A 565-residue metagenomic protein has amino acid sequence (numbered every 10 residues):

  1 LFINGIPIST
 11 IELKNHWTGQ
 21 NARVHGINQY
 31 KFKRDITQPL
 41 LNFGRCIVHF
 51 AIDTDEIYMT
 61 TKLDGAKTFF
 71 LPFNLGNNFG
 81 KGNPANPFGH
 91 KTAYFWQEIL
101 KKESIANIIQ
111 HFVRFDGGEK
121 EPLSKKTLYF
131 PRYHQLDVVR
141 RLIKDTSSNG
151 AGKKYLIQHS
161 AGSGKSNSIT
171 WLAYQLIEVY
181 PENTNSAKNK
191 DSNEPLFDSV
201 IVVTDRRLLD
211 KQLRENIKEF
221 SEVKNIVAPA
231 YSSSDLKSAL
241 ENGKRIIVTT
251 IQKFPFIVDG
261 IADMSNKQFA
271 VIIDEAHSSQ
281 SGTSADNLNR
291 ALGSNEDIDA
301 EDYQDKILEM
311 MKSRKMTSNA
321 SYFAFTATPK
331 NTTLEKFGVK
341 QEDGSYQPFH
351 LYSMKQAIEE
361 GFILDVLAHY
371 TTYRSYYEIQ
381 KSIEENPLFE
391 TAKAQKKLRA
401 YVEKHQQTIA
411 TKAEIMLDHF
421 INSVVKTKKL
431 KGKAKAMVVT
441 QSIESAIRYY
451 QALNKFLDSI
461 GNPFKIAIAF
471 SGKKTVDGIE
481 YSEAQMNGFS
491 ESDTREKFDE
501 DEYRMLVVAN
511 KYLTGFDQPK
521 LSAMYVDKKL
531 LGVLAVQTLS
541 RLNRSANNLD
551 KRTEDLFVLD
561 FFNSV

Functional and structural regions predicted by a protein language model:
L1-S199, L208, Q212-V223, Q252 (+4 more regions): ATP-dependent helicase/translocase motor core
G89, T332-K433, Y450: Interdomain helical connector at the RecA1-RecA2 junction of SF1/SF2 helicase-like NTPases
K218-D259: Inter-Walker segment of RecA-like/P-loop motor cores
K244-E275, S279-R290, D297-D299, Y303-K312 (+2 more regions): Conserved RecA-like ASCE ATPase "motif II neighborhood" in helicase/translocase motors
S281-V366: Post-DEXD/H (motif II) to motif III coupling segment of the RecA-like Helicase ATP-binding lobe
R399-V508: Conserved C-terminal RecA-like helicase domain
L506-V508, L513-Q537, L556-D560: A short beta-strand element within the Helicase C-terminal
R541-V565: Conserved segment of the helicase C-terminal RecA-like domain
